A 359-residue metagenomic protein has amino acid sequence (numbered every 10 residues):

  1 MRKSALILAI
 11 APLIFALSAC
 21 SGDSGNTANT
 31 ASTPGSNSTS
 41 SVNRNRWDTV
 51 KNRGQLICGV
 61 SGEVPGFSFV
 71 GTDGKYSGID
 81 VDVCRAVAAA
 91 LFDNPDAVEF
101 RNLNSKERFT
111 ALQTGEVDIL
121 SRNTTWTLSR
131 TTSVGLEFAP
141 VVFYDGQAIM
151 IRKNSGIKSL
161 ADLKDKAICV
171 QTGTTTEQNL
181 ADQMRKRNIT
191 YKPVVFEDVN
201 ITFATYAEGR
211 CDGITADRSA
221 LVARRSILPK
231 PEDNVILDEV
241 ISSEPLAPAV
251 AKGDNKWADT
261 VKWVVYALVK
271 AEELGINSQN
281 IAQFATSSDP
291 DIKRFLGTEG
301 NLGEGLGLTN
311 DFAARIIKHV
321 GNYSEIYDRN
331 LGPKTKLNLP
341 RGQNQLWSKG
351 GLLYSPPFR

Functional and structural regions predicted by a protein language model:
M1-L8: Bacterial N-terminal signal peptides that target proteins for export
F15-A19: C-terminal motif of bacterial Sec signal peptides marking the signal peptidase cleavage site
S21-G22, A31-S41, D82-R85, A89 (+7 more regions): Extended ligand-binding regions for polar small-molecule ligands
S32-N45, T49-L120, L308, Y323 (+2 more regions): Extracytoplasmic small-molecule ligand-binding "clamshell" domains of the periplasmic binding protein/Venus flytrap
N43-N45, V98-T110, S155, P193-E208: Short helix-initiation/N-cap motifs at beta->coil->alpha
I57-G66, Y76-L91, T125, D145-A204: Bilobed "Venus flytrap"/periplasmic-binding protein-like clamshell domains and structurally analogous long
R85, A89, D93-D162, L221-V240 (+1 more regions): Acidic, polar ligand-binding/catalytic clefts
T298-R359: C-terminal functional modules
